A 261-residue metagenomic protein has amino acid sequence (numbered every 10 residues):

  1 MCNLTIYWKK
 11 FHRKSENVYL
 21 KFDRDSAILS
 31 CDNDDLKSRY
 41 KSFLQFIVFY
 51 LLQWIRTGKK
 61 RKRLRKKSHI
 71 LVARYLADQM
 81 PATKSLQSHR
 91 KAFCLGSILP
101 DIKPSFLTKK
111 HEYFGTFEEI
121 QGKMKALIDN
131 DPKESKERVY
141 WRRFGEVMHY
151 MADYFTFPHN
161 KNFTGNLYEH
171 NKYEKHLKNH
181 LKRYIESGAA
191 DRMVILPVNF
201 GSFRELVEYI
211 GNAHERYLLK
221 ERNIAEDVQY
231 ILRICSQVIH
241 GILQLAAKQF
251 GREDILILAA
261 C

Functional and structural regions predicted by a protein language model:
C2-F11, S15, Y19-E146, M151-C261: N-terminal leader/auxiliary helical segments
